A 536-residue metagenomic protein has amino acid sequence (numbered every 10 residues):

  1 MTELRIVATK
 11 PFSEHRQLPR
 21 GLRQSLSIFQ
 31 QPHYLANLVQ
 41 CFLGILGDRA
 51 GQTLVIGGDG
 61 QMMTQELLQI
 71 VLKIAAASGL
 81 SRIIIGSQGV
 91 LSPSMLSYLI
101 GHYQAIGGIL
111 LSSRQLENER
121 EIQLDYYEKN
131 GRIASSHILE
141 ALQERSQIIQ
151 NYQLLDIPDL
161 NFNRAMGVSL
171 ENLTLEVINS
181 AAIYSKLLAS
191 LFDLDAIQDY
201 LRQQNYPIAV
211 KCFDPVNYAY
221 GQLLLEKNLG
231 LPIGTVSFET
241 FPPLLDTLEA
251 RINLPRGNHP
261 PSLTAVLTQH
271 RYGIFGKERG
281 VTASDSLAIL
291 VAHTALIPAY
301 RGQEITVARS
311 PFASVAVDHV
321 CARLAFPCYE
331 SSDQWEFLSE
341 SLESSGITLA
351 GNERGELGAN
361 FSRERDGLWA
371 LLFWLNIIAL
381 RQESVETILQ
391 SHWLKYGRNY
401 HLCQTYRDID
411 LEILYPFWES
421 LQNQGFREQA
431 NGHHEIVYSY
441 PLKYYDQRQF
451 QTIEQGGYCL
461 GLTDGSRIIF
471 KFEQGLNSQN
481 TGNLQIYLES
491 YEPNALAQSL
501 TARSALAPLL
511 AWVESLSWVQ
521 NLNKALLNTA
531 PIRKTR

Functional and structural regions predicted by a protein language model:
T2-H15, S25, R120-G257: Gly/Ser/Thr-enriched, mixed-charge loops and adjacent short helices that form phosphate/oxyanion-binding elements
L38-L54, D193-Q204, P298: Glycine-rich phosphate/diphosphate-binding loops that line cofactor/substrate pockets in enzymes
Q40, G44, L54-E121, L223-G276: N-terminal small/polar loop signature for handling phosphorylated ligands or for N-terminal nucleophile
G51-D59, P207-C212, I305-P311, T348: Short glycine-rich phosphate-binding loop at a beta-alpha junction
M95-I157, V266-Q269, G276-E278, F312 (+1 more regions): Active-site phosphate-binding/coordination module
I106, H259-L263, L267, I274-E278 (+3 more regions): Phosphate-binding and adjacent anionic-ligand microenvironments
N130-F162, D285-I305, R309, A313-H319: Glycine-rich phosphate-binding loop plus the immediately following alpha-helix
